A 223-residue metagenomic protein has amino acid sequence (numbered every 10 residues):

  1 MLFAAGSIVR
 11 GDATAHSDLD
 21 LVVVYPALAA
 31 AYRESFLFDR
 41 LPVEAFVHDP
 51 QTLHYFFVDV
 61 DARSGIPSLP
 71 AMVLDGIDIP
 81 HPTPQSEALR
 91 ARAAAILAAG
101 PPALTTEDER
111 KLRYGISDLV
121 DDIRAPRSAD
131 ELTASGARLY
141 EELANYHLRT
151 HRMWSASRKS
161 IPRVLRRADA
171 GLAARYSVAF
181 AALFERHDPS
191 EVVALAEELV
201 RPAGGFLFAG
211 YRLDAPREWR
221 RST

Functional and structural regions predicted by a protein language model:
L2-H48: Catalytic metal-binding acidic patch
T14, D78-E87, D214-T223: Short N-terminal helix-initiation segments at or just after the protein's N-terminus
A31, P67, A156, S160: Residue-level signal for pocket-adjacent positions within structured domains
E34-S35, L41-R127: Conserved NTP/Mg2+-binding pocket subregion across the NTase superfamily
A98-T223: Conserved nucleotidyltransferase catalytic core and NTase-mimicking acidic/glycine-rich helix/loop elements in nucleic
